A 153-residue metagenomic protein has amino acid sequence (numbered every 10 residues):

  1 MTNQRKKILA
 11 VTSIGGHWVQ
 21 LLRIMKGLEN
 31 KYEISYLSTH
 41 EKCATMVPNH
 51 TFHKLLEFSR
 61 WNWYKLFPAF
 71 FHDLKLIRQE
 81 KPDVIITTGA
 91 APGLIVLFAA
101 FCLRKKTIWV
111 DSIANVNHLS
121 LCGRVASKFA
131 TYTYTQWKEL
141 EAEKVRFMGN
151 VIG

Functional and structural regions predicted by a protein language model:
M1-I14: Nucleotide-activated donor-dependent transferases that construct or modify glycoconjugates
K6, L103-K106: A short helix->loop->beta-strand "cap" motif at the edges of active sites that frequently abuts
K7, D83-V84: Structural motif
T12, Y32-A69, E139, M148-I152: Conserved nucleotide-sugar phosphate-binding/catalytic loop shared by glycosyltransferases and other
H17-L28, E41: Short amphipathic alpha-helix
W61-D83, C102: An amphipathic, basic-hydrophobic alpha-helix
V84-L103: An aromatic- and histidine-rich active-site surface loop
K105-G153: Active-site-proximal region of nucleotide-activated glycan assembly enzymes, centered on histidine/acidic-rich loops
